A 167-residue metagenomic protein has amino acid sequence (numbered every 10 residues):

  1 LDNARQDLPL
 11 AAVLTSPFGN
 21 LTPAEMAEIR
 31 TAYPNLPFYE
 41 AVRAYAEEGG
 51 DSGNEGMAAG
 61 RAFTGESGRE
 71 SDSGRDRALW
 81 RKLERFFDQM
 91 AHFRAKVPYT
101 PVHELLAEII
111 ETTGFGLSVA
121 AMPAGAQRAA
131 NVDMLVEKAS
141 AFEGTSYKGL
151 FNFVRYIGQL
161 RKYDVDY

Functional and structural regions predicted by a protein language model:
L1-Y167: Conserved helicase C-terminal RecA-like lobe
